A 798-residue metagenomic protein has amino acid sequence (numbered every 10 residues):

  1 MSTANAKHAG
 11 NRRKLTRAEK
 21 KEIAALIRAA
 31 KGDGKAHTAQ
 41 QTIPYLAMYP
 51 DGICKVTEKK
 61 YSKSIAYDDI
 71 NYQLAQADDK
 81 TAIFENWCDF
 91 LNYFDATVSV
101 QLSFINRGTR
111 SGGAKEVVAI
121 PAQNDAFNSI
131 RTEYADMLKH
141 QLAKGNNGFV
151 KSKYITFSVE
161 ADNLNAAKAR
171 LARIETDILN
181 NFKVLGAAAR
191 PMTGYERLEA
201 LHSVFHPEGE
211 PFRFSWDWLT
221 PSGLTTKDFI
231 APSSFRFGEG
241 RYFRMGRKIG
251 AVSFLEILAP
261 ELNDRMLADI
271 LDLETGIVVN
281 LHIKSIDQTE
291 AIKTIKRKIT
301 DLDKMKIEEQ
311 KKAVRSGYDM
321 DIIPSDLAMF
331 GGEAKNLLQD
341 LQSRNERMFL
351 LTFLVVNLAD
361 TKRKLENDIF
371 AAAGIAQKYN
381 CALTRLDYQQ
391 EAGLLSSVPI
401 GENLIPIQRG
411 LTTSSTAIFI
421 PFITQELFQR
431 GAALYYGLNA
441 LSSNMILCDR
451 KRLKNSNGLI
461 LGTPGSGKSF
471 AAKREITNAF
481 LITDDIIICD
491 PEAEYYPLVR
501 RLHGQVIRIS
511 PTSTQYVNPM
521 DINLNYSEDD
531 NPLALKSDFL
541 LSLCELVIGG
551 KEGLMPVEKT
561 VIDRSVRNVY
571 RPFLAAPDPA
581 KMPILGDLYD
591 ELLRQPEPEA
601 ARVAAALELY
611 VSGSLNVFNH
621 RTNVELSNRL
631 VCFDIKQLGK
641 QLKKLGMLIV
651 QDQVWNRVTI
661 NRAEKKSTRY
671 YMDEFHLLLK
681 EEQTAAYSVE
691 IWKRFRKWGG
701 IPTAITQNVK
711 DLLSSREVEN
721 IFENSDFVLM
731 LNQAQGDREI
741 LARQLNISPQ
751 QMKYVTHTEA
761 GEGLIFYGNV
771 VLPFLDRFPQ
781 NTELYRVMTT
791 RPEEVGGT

Functional and structural regions predicted by a protein language model:
S2-F422: Extended, folded cores of ATP/NTP-driven motor/assembly subunits in large transport and secretion machines
I70, A77-A96, S103, R107 (+10 more regions): P-loop NTPase motor domains
R452, P464: The conserved Walker
I460: Hydrophobic anchor at the beta1->P-loop junction of P-loop NTPases
K468: Conserved lysine of the Walker
A471: Hydrophobic positions on the alpha1 helix immediately C-terminal to the Walker A/P-loop
H503-I507, E717-M730: A short helix-turn-beta junction within AAA+ P-loop NTPase domains corresponding to the substrate/partner-engaging
L745-T798: Conserved P-loop NTPase
